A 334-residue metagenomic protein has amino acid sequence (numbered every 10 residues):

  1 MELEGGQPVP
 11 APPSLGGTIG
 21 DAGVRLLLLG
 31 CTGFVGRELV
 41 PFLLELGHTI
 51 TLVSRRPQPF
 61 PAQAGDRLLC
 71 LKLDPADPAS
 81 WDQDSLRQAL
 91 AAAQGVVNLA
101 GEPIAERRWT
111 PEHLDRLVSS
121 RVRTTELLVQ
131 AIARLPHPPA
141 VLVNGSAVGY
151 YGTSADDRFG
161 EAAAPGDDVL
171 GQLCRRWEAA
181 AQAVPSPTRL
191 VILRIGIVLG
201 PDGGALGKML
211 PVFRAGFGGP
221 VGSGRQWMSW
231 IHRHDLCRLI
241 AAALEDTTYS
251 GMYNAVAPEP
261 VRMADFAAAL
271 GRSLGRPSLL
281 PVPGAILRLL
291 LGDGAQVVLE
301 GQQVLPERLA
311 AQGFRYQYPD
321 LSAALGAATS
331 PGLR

Functional and structural regions predicted by a protein language model:
M1-L3, P12-L15, Q296-R334: C-terminal amphipathic/interface module of NAD(P)-dependent oxidoreductases and related NAD-binding regulators
L26-L46: N-terminal Rossmann NAD(P)H-binding glycine-rich loop of SDR-like oxidoreductase domains
P59, G65-T124: NAD(P)H-binding glycine-rich loop region in Rossmannoid oxidoreductase-like domains and their noncatalytic homologs
L114-R116, T125-D168: Conserved Rossmann-fold NAD(P)-dependent oxidoreductase catalytic core, especially the SDR/UDP-sugar
S146-A147, A179-P201: Conserved beta-loop-beta element that borders a ligand/cofactor-binding pocket
P187, L199-K208, A243-Y253: Glycine/proline-rich active-site loop of Rossmann-fold NAD(P)-dependent oxidoreductases
K208-D235, A242: A conserved pocket-lining segment of Rossmann-fold NAD(P)-dependent short-chain dehydrogenase/reductase
D246-D293, G326, G332-R334: Mid/C-terminal beta-alpha module of Rossmann-like enzyme folds, strongest in SDR-family dehydrogenases/epimerases
